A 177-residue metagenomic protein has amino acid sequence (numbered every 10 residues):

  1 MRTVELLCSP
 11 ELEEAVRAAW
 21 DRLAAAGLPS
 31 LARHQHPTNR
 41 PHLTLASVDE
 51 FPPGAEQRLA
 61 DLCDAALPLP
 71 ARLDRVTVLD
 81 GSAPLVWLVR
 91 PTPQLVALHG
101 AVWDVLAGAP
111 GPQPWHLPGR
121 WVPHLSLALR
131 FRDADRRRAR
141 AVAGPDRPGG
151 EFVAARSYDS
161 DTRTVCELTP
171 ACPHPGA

Functional and structural regions predicted by a protein language model:
M1-P70, Q94-E151, E167-A177: Basic, often amphipathic N-terminal segments
L6, W87-R90, S157: Short beta-strand element of the conserved SAM-dependent methyltransferase core
L69-A101: Helix-adjacent hinge/juxtasegments
D74-A83, H116-P123, A155-C166: Short proline/glycine- and acidic-rich turn/helix-capping motifs at secondary-structure junctions
